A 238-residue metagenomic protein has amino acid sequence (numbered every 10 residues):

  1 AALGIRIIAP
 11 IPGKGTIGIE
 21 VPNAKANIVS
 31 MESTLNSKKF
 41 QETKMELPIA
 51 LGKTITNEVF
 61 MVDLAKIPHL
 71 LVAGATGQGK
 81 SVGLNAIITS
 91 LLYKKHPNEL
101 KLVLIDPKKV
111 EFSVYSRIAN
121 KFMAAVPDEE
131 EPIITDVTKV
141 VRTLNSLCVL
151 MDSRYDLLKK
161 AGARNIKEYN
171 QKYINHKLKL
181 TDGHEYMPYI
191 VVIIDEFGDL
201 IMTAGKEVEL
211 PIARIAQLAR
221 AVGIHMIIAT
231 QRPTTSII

Functional and structural regions predicted by a protein language model:
A2-N27: Conserved glycine-bearing catalytic or ligand-binding loops at nucleotide- and phosphate-handling centers of large
I11-E20, T34, K38-A163, D182 (+1 more regions): P-loop NTPase catalytic phosphate-binding loop
N165-Y169: Cytosolic-facing regulatory segments adjacent to core modules
Y173-L180: Conserved RecA-like ASCE ATPase "motif II neighborhood" in helicase/translocase motors
